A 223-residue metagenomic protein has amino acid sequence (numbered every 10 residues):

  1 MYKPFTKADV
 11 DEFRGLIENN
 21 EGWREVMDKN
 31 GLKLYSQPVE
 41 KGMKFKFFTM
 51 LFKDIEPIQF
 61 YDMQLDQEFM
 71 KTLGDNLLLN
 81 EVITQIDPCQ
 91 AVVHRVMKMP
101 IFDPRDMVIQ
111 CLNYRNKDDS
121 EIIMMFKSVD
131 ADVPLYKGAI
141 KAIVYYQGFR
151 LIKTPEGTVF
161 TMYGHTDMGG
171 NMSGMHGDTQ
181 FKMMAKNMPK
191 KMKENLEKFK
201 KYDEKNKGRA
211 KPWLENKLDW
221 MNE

Functional and structural regions predicted by a protein language model:
M1-E223: Eukaryotic helix-grip
